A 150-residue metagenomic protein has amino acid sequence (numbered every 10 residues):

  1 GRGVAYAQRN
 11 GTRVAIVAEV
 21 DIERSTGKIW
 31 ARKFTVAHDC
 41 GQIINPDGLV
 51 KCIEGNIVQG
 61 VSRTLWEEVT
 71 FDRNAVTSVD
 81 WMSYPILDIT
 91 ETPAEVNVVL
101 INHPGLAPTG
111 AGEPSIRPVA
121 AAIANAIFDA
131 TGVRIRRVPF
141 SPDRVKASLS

Functional and structural regions predicted by a protein language model:
G1-S150: Cofactor-binding beta-sheet edge motifs in enzyme active sites
